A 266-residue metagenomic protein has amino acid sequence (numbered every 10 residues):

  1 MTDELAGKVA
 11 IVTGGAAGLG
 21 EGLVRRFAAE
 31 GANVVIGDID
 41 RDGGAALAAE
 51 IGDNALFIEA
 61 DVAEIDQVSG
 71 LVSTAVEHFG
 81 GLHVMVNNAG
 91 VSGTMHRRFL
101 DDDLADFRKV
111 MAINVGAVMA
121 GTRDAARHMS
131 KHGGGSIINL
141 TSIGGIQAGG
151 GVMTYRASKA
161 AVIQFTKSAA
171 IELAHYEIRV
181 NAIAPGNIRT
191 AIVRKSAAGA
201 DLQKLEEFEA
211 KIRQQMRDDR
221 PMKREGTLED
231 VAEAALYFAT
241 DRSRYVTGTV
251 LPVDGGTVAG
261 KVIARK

Functional and structural regions predicted by a protein language model:
D3-V35: Canonical Rossmann dinucleotide-binding motif of NAD(H)/NADP(H)-dependent dehydrogenases/reductases, specifically
M95-F99, D103-R108, M216: Substrate-binding pocket helix/loop in short-chain dehydrogenase/reductase
H96, L236, T247-K266: Short C-terminal tail/terminal secondary-structure segment of NAD(P)H-dependent dehydrogenase/reductase domains
T122, S158, T166: Active-site helix of classical SDR
R127, I171-H175, R244: Alpha-helical segment proximal to the catalytic Tyr-Lys
S142: Residue(s) in the substrate-gating loop at a strand-loop-helix junction that position the organic substrate next
A184-A200: Short, flexible catalytic-loop segment of classical short-chain dehydrogenase/reductase
